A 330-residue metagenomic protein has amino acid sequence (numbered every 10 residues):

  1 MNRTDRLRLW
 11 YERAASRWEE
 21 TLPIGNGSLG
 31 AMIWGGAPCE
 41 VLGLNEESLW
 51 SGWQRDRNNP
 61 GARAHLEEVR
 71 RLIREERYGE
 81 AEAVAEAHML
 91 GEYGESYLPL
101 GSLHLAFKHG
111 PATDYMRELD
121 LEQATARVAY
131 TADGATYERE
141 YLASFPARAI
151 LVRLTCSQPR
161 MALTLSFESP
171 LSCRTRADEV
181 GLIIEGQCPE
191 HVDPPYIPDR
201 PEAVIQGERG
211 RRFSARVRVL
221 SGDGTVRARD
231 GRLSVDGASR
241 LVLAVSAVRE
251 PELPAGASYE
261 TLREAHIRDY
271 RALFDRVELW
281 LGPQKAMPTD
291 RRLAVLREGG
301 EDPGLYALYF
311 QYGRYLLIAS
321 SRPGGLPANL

Functional and structural regions predicted by a protein language model:
M1-L330: Aromatic-residue-lined binding/catalytic grooves and analogous aromatic/hydrophobic interfacial grooves in multimeric
